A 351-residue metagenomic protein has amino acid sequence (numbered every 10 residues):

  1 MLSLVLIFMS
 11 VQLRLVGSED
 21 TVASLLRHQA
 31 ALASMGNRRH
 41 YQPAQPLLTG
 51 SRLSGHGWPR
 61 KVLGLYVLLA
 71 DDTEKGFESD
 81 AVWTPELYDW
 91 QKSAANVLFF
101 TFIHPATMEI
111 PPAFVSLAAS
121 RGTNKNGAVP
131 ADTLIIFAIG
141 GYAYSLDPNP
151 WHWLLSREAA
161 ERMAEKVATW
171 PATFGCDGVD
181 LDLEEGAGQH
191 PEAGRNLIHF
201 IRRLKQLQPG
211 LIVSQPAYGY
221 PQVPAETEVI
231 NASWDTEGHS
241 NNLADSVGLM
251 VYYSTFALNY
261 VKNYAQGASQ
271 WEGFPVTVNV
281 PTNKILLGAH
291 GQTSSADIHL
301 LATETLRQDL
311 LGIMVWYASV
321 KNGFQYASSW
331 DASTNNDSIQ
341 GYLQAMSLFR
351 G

Functional and structural regions predicted by a protein language model:
L2-R14: Cleavable N-terminal signal peptides of Sec/SRP-targeted secreted and luminal proteins
L4-L6, S18, P46, P130: Low-complexity intrinsically disordered segments
G17-Q45: N-terminal, immediately post-signal peptide pro-regions of secreted/luminal proteins
Y41, S51-R52, G351: Extracellular/luminal ectodomains of metazoan preproproteins built from arrays of small disulfide-bonded modules
L47-W271, T282-L286, S294-H299, F324-D331: Chitinase-like catalytic core of GlcNAc-active glycosidases
E272-T277: Conserved catalytic cores and adjacent C-terminal regulatory segments of lipid-metabolizing esterases/lipases
L286-G351: Substrate-binding cleft of secreted/luminal carbohydrate-active enzymes
